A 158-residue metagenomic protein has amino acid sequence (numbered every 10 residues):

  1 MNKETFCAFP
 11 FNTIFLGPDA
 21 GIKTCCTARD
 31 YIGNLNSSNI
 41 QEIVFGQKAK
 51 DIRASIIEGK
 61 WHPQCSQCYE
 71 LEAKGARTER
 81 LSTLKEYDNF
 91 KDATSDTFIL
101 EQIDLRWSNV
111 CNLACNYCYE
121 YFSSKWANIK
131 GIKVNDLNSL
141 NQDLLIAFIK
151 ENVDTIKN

Functional and structural regions predicted by a protein language model:
M1-L84, Q102: Accessory C-terminal segments flanking Radical SAM cores
I32, E72-N158: Conserved alpha-helical substructure of the radical SAM core
